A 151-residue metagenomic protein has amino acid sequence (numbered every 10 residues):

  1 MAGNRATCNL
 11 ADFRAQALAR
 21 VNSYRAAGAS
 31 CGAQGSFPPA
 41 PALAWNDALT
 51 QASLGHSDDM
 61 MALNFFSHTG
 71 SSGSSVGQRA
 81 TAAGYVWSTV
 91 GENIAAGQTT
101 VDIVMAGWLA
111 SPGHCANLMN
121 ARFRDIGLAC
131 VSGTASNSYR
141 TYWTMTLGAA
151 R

Functional and structural regions predicted by a protein language model:
M1-A62: A short alpha-helix/helix-coil micro-patch that ends at or immediately precedes a cysteine
G32, S36, A40, S67-H68 (+2 more regions): Residue-level detector of alpha-helical recognition elements and their boundaries
N46-T99, L118: Short, surface-exposed glycine/acidic/tryptophan-bearing loops
W87, G91-R151: Disulfide-stabilized extracellular recognition modules
